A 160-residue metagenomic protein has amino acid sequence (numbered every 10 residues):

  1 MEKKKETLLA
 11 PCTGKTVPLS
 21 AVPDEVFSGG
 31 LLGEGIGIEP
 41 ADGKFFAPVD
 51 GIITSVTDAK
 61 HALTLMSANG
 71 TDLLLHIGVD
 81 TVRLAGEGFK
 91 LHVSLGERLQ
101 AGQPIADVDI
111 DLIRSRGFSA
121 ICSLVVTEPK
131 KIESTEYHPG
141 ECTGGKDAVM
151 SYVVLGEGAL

Functional and structural regions predicted by a protein language model:
M1-L160: Contiguous, well-folded functional domains in the mature portion of proteins
